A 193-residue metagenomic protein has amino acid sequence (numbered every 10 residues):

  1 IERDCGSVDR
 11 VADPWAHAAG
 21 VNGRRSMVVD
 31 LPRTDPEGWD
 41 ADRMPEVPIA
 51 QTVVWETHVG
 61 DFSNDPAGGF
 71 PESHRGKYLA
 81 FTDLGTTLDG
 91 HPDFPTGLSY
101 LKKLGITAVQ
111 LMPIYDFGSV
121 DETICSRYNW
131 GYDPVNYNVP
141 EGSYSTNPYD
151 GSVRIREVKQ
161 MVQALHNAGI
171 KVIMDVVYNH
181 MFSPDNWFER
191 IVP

Functional and structural regions predicted by a protein language model:
I1-E56, D61-D83: The feature marks proteins involved in alpha-glucan
G60-P193: Substrate-binding/active-site clefts of carbohydrate-active enzymes
